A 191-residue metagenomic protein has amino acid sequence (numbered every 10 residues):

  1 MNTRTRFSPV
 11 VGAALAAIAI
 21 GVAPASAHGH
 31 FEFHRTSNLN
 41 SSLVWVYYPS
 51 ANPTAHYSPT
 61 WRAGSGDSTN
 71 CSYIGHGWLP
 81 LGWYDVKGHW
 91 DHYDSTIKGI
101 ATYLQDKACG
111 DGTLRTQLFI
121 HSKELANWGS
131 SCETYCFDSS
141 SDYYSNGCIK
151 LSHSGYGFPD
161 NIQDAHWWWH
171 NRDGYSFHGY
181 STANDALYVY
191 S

Functional and structural regions predicted by a protein language model:
N2-V11: Bacterial N-terminal signal peptides that target proteins for export
V11-A19: Bacterial N-terminal signal peptides
V22-A27: Sec/Tat signal peptide C-region and signal peptidase I cleavage site
F31-F33: Noncatalytic alpha-helical scaffolds and linker/capping helices
T36-W83: Glycine-rich catalytic cores of cysteine/serine-nucleophile enzymes that process amide/ester linkages in cell-envelope
G77-W78, W83, G88-S191: Exported/periplasmic cell-wall-interacting domains
